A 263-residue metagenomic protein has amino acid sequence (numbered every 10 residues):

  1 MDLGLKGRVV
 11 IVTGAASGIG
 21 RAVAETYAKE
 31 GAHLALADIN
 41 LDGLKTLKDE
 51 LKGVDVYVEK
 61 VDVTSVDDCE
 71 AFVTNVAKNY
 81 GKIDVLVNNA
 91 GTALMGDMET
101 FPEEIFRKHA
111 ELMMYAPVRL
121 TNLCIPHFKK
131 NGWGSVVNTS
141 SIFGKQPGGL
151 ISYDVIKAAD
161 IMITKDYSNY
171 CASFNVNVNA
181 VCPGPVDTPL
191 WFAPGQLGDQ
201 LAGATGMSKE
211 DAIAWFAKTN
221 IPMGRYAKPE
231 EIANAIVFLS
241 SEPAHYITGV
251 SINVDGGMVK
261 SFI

Functional and structural regions predicted by a protein language model:
V9, A16-S17: Conserved glycine-rich cofactor-binding loop
L41-D42, K60-A71, E103, E230: The beta1-alpha1 cofactor-binding region of Rossmann-like NAD(H)/NADP(H)-dependent oxidoreductases
D97-M98, P102-A110, A217: Substrate-binding pocket helix/loop in short-chain dehydrogenase/reductase
P126, N169-Y170, H245: Alpha-helical segment proximal to the catalytic Tyr-Lys
V137-S173, G184-V186, T219: Catalytic loop of short-chain dehydrogenase/reductase
A172, N177, I247-G249: Short, small/polar-rich loop/turn modules that mediate ligand/substrate recognition or access, typified
I236-V237, T248-I263: Short C-terminal tail/terminal secondary-structure segment of NAD(P)H-dependent dehydrogenase/reductase domains
